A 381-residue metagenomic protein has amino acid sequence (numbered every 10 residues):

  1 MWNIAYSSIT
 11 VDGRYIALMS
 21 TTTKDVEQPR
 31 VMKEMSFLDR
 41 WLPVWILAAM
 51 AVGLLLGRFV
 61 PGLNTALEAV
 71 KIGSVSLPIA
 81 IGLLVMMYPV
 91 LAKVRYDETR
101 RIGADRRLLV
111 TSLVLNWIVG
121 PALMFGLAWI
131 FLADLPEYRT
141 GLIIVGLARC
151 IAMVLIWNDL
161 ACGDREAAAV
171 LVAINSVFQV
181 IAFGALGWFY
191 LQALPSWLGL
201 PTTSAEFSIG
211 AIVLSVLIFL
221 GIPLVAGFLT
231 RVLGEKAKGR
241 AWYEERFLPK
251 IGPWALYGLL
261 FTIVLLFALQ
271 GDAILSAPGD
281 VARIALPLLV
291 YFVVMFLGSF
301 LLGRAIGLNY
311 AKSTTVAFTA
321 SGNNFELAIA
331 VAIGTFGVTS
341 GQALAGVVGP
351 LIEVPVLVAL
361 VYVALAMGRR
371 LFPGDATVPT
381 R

Functional and structural regions predicted by a protein language model:
Y6-L18: Short, Lys/Arg-enriched N-terminal segments with co-localized hydrophobic residues within the first ~10-30 amino acids
Y15-K93, D97-A320, F325-R381: Alpha-helical transmembrane segments of multi-pass small-molecule/ion transporters
